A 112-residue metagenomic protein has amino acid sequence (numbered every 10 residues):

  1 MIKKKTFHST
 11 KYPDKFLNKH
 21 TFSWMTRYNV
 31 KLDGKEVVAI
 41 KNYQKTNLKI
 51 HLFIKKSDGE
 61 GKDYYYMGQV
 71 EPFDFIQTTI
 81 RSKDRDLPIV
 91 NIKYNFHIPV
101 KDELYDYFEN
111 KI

Functional and structural regions predicted by a protein language model:
M1-D63: Acidic, glycine-rich low-complexity segments with interspersed aromatic residues
G59-I112: Compact mixed alphabeta submodule
